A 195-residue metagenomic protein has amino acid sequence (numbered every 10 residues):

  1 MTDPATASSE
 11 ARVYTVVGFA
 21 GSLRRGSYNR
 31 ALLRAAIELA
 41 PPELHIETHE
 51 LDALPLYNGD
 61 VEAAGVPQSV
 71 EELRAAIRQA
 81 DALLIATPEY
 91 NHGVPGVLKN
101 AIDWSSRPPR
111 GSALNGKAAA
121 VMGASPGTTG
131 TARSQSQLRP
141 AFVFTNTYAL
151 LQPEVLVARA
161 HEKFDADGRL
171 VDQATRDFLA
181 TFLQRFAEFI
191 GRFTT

Functional and structural regions predicted by a protein language model:
T2-V17, N58, Y148-T195: Glycine-rich phosphate/pyrophosphate-binding loop and the adjoining helix
E10-P42: N-terminal beta1-alpha1 ligand-phosphate binding loop
V16, N29, L33, V70 (+4 more regions): A general structural signal for well-ordered alpha-helical segments in protein cores
F19-A20, H49, M122: Short hydrophobic segments within beta-strands
P41-T48, Y148: A generic structural motif
L51-Q68, K163: N-terminal beta-loop-helix "entrance" segment that forms/cooperates in small-molecule cofactor or anionic ligand
G65-N146: Helix-loop-strand module that forms the ligand-binding subsite of alpha/beta enzymes
